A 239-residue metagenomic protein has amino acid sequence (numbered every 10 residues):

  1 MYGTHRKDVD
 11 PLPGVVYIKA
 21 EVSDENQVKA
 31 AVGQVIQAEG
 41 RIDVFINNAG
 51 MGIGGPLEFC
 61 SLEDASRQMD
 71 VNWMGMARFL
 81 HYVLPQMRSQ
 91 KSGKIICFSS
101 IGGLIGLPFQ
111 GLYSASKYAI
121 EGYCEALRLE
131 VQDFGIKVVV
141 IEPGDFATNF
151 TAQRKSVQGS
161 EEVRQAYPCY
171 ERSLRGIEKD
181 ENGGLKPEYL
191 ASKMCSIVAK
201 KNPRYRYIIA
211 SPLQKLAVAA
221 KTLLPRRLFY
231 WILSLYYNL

Functional and structural regions predicted by a protein language model:
P13-N26: Rossmann-fold cofactor-recognition segment
Q34-N47, I53: A glycine-rich helix->loop->beta "capping" turn within Rossmann-like NAD(P)(H)-dependent oxidoreductase domains
P56-L57, D64-S66: Substrate-binding pocket helix/loop in short-chain dehydrogenase/reductase
E58, I105-G111: Active-site loop immediately N-terminal to the catalytic Tyr-X3-Lys motif of short-chain dehydrogenase/reductase
L80, S116: Active-site helix of classical SDR
S100: Residue(s) in the substrate-gating loop at a strand-loop-helix junction that position the organic substrate next
Q132-E181: C-terminal beta-strand-loop-alpha-helix "lid" module of Rossmann-like NAD(P)-dependent dehydrogenases
